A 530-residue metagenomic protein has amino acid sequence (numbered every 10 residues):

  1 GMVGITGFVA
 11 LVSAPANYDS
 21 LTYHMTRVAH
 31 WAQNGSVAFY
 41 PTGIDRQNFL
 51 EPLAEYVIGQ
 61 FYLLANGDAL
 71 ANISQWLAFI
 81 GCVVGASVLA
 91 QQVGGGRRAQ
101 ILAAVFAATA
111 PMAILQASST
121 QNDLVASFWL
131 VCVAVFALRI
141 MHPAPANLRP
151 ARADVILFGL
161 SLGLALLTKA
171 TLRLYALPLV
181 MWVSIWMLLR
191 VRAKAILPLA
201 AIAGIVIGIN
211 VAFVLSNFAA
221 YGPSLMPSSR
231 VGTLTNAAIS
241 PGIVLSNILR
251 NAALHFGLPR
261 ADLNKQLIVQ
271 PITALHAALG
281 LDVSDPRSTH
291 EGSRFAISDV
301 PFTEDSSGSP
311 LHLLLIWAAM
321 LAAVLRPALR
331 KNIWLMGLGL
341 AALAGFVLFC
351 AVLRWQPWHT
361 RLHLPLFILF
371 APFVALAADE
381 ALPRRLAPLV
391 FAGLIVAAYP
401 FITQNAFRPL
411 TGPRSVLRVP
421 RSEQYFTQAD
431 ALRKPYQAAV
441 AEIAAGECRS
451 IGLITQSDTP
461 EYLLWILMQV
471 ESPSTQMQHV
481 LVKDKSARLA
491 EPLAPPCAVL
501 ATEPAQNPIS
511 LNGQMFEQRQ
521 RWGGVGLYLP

Functional and structural regions predicted by a protein language model:
G1-M2, R152-L162, A176-V183, L199-G208 (+4 more regions): Signature aromatic-anchored transmembrane alpha helix within multi-pass, membrane-resident enzymes that catalyze glycan
V3, I101-A107, L160, P178-L179 (+2 more regions): Transmembrane alpha-helix segments characteristic of polytopic inner-membrane glycan-assembly/cell-envelope
S13, I185, P198-D299: Membrane-lumen/periplasm interface segments of specific transmembrane helices in polyprenyl phosphate-linked
P15, D19, H24-T26, V390-E442 (+1 more regions): Membrane-proximal, lumen/periplasm-facing interface regions of secretory-pathway glyco- and lipid-modifying enzymes
H24, A29, D123-A126, A165 (+4 more regions): Hydrophobic/aromatic-rich transmembrane helices and adjacent perimembrane loops
G67-L77, L115, R260-G339: Membrane-interface anchor segments at the N-terminal boundary of transmembrane helices in multi-pass membrane enzymes
A69-L70, A86-P111, F128, L148-R152 (+3 more regions): Transmembrane-helix signature of polytopic, membrane-embedded enzymes that assemble or transfer cell-envelope glycans
A71-G81, L102-A137, L164-Y175, L362-P365: Multi-pass, polyprenyl lipid-linked donor-dependent membrane glycosyltransferases
